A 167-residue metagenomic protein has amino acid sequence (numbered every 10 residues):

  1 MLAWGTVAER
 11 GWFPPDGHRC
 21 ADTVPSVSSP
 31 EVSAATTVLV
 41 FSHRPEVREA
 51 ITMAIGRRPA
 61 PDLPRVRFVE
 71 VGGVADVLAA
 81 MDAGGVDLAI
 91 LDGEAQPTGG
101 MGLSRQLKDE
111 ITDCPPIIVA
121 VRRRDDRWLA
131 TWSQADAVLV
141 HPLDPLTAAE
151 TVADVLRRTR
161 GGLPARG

Functional and structural regions predicted by a protein language model:
A35-G56, A89: Conserved acidic segment of CheY-like receiver
A50, L143-V152: C-terminal output helix
L63-G72: Short hydrophobic/Thr-rich beta-strand motif most characteristic of the beta2 strand and flanking loop of CheY-like
V71-L88: Acidic, metal-coordinating helix/loop segments flanking the phosphotransfer/catalytic sites of two-component signaling
D87-K108: Conserved phosphotransfer microenvironments
A89, V138-L139: Two-component signal transduction core modules
I111-P116: His-Asp phosphorelay/catalytic-motif detector in bacterial-type signaling
R122-V138: Alpha4 helix (beta4-alpha4-beta5 surface) of REC/receiver domains from two-component response regulators
